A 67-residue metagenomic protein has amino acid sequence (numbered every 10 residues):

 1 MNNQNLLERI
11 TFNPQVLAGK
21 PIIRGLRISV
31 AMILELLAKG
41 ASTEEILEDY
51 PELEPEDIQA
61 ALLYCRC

Functional and structural regions predicted by a protein language model:
M1-K20: Basic, low-complexity segments
P14-Q15, P21, S29, P51: Proline-centered helix-kink/hinge sites
S29-C67: Long, charge-rich, low-complexity alpha-helical segments
